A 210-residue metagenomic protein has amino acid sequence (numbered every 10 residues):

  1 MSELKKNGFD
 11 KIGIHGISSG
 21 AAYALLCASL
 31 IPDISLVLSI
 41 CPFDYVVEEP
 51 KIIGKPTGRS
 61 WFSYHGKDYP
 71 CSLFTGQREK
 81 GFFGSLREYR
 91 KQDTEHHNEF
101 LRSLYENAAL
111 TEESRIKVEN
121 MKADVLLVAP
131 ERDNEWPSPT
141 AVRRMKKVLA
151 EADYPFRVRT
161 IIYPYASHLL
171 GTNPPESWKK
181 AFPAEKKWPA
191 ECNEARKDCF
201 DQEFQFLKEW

Functional and structural regions predicted by a protein language model:
S2-R78, E99-A109: Primarily recognizes the serine-hydrolase "nucleophile elbow" in alpha/beta-hydrolase and SGNH/GDSL folds
E3-N7, V148, F206: A generic secondary-structure signal
A21, F43-V46, R132-N134, Y165-L169: Solvent-exposed loop/turn segments at secondary-structure junctions within structured extracellular/periplasmic domains
A28, S39-I40, P139, N193 (+1 more regions): Electropositive phosphate-/nucleotide-binding environments in soluble metabolic enzymes
I31-P32, K55-P56, R143-K146, K179: Glycine-rich, phosphate-binding/catalytic loops in enzymes
E49-I52, S138-P139, T172-N173: Short, solvent-exposed loop/turn and secondary-structure capping segments
F82-A166: Serine-hydrolase catalytic core
R143, A152-W210: C-terminal catalytic histidine-bearing segment of alpha/beta-hydrolase fold enzymes
